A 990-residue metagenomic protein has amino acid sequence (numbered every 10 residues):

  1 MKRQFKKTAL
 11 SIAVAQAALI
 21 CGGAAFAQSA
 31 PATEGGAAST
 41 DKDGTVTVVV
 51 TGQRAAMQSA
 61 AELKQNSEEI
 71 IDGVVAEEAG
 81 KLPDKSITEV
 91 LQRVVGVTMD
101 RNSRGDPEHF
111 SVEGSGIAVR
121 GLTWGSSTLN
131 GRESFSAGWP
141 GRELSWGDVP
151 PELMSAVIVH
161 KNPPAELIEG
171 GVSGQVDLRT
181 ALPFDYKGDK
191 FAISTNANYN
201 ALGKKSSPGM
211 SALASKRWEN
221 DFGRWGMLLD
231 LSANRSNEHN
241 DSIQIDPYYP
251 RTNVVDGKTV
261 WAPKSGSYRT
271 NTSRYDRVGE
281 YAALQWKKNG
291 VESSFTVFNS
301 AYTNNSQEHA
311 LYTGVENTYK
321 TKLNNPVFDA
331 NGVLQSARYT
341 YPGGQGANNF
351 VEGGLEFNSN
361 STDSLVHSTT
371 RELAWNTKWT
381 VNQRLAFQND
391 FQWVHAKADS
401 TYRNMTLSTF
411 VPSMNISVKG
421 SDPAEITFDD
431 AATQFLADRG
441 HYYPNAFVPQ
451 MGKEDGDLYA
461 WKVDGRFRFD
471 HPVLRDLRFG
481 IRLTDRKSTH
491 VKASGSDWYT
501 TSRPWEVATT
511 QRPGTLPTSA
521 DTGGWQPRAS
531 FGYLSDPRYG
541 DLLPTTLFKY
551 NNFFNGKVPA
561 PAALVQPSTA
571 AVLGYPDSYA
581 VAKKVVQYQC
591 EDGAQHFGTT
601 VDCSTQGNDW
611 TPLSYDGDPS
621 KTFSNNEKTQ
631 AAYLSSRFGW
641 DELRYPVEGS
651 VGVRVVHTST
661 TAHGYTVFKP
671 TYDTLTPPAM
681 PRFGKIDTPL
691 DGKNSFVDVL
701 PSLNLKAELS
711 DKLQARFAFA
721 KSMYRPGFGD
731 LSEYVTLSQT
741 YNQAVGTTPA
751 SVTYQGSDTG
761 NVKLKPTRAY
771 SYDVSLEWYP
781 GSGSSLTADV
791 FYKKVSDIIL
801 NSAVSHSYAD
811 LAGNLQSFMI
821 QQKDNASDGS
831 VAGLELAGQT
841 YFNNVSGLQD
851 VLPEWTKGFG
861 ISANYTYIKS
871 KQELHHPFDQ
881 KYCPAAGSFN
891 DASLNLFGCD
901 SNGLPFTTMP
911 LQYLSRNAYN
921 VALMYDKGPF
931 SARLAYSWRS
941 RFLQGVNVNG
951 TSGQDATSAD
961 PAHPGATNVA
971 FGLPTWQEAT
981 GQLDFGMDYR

Functional and structural regions predicted by a protein language model:
R3-T8, A13, V448-Q450, E454 (+7 more regions): Conserved C-terminal beta-signal and adjacent last beta-strands/turns of outer-membrane beta-barrel proteins
V49-K85, A137: N-terminal periplasmic "start-of-domain" segments of outer-membrane beta-barrel proteins
T88-E133: Extracytoplasmic beta-strand/coil segments of soluble accessory domains associated with Gram-negative outer-membrane
G116, R132-K161, A212: Short acidic/polar hinge/loop motifs at secondary-structure boundaries that mediate gating or recognition
G203-P342, N358, L365-N376, V381: Transmembrane beta-barrel wall of Gram-negative outer-membrane proteins
N324-L355, I416-P444, R503-K621, P677-T688 (+4 more regions): Flexible glycine-rich, low-complexity coil/linker segments exposed to the extracellular/periplasmic environment
S368-T370, N625, M723-D789, K793-V795 (+3 more regions): Outer-membrane beta-barrel signature, preferentially recognizing the C-terminal barrel domain of Gram-negative
F791-K794, I799-H806, L811-V948: Gram-negative outer-membrane beta-barrel transporters
